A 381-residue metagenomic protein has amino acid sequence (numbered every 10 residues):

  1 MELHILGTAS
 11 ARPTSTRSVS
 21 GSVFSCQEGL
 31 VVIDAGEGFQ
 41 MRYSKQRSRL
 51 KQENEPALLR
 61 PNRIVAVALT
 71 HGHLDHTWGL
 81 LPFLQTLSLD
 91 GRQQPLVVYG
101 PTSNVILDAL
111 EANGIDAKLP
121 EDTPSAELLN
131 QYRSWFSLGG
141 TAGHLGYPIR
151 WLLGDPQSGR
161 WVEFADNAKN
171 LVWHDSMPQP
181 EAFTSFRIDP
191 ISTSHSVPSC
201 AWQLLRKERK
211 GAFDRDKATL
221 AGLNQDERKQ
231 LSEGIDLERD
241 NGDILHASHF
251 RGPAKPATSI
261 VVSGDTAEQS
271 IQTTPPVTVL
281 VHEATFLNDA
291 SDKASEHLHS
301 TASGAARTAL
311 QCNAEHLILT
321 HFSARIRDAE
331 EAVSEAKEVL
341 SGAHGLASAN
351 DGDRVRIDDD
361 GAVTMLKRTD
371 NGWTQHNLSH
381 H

Functional and structural regions predicted by a protein language model:
M1-V261, Q269-S270, R327-H381: Binuclear metal-dependent hydrolase catalytic cores
I33, T70, G264, H282-A284 (+1 more regions): Active-site flanking residues adjacent to catalytic metal/cofactor-binding acidic residues
V65, T278, E315: Conserved acidic residues
P82, S295-G304, V333-E335: Charged helix-capping and loop-helix junction motifs
S263-L298: Mobile, glycine- and charge-enriched loop segments and immediately flanking short secondary-structure elements within
H282, L317-H321, G345-N350: Conserved active-site loop/cleft motifs that coordinate metal ions or position small ligands
H297-L298, T320-D328: Small/polar glycine-rich anion-binding or flexible loop at a beta-alpha turn
T308-L317: A structural motif corresponding to the C-terminal end of an alpha-helix and its immediate exit/capping segment
